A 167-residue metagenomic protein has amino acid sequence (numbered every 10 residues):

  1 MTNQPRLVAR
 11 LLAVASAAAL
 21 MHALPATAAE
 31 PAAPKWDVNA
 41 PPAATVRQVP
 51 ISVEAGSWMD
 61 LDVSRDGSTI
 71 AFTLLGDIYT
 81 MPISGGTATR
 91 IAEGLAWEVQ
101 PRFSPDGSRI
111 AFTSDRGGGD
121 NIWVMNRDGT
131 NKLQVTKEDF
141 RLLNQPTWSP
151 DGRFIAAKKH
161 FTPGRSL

Functional and structural regions predicted by a protein language model:
T2-A13: Bacterial N-terminal signal peptides that target proteins for export
L11-A23: Bacterial N-terminal signal peptides
L24-A28: Sec/Tat signal peptide C-region and signal peptidase I cleavage site
A29-P50, S68-T69: Blade/loop signatures of beta-propeller domains
E30, P34, E54-A55, T73-Y79 (+6 more regions): A flexible loop/linker signature enriched in serine peptidases of the S9 family
V46-M81: Beta-strand-rich domains and repeat architectures in extracellular enzymes and scaffolds, especially beta-propellers
D62-S68, P101-R109, P146-F154: Blade-terminus and WD-like Trp-Asp/Gly-His loop motifs, strongest in beta-propeller folds
T89, K132-L133: A structural motif specific to WD40 beta-propellers
